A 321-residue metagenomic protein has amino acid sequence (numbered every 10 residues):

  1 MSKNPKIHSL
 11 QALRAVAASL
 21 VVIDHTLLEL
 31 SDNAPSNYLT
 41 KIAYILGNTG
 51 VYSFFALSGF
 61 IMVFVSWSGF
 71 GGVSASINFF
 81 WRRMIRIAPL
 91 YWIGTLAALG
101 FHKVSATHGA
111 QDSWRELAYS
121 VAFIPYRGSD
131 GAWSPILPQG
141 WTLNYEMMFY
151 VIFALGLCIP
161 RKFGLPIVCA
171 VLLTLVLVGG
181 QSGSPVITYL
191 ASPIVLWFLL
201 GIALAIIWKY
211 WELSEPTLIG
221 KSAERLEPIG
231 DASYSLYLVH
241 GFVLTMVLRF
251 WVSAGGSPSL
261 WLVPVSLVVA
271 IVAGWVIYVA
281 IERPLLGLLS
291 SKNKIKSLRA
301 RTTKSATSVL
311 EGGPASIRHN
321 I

Functional and structural regions predicted by a protein language model:
P5-H8, L39-V51, A132-Y145, G180-L200 (+4 more regions): Interfacial loop-to-helix transition and helix-capping segments at the boundaries of transmembrane helices
P5-S68, A88-Y91, P193, G230 (+1 more regions): Functionally critical transmembrane alpha-helices in membrane proteins and complexes, commonly lining
S19-L27, G100, Y126, V171-G183 (+2 more regions): Aromatic-anchored segments of alpha-helical transmembrane domains
L39-T49, V63-V65, S76-W81, I87-M147 (+3 more regions): Membrane-interface helix-loop-helix regions
G50-R83, L90-G109, I202, W208 (+4 more regions): Juxtamembrane transmembrane-helix termini
M147-T174, Q181, I206-E215: Solvent-exposed interhelical
F198, I202, P216-G287: Alpha-helical transmembrane segments of multi-pass integral membrane proteins
R283-I321: Membrane-proximal cytoplasmic C-terminal regulatory module of class A 7TM GPCRs
